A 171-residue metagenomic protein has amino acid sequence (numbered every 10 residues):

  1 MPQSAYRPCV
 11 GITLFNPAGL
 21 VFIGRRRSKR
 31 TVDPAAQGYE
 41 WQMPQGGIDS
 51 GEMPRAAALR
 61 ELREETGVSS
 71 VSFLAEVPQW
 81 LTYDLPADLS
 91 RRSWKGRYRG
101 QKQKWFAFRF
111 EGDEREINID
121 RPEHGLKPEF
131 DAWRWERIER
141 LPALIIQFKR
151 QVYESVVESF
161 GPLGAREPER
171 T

Functional and structural regions predicted by a protein language model:
M1-M43: N-terminal strand-loop-strand
Y6, P54, K149, Y153: Hydrophobic (often cysteine-bearing) scaffold residues that line and stabilize catalytic clefts of nucleotide/cofactor
T13, T31-V32, G51, F110 (+1 more regions): A periodicity- and composition-biased signal for non-globular, repetitive helical segments
S28-K29, Q37-G38, D88-L89, R121 (+1 more regions): Short, glycine/charged-enriched secondary-structure capping and boundary segments
E40, P44, S90-K95, S159-G161 (+1 more regions): Functional cleft and adjacent loop/helix regions within the main domain that mediate ligand binding or catalysis
G47-Q147: Unchanged
I138-T171: Charged phosphate-binding loop/patch that engages nucleotide di/tri-phosphates or the phosphate backbone of nucleic
